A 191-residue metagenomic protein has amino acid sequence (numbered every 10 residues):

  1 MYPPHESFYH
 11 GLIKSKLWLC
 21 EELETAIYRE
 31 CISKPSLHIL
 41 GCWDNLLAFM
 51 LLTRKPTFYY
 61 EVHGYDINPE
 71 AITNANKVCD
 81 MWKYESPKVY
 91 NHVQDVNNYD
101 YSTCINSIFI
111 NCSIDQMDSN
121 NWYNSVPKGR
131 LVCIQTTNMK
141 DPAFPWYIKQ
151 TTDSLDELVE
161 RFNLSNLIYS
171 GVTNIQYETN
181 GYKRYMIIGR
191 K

Functional and structural regions predicted by a protein language model:
M1-P35: S-adenosyl-L-methionine
I32-N45: Conserved class I S-adenosyl-L-methionine
P35, C104-S107, R130: Conserved acidic residues
D44-F58: Conserved SAM-binding loop of SAM-dependent methyltransferases across substrates and taxa, primarily the Class I
Y59-D66: Conserved SAM-binding motif I beta-strand of class I
I67-I108: S-adenosyl-L-methionine
S102-N120, N138: A short SAM/SAH-binding and catalytic strip from SAM-dependent methyltransferases
D118-R184: C-terminal substrate-binding/active-site "lid" region of AdoMet-derived donor-dependent transferases
